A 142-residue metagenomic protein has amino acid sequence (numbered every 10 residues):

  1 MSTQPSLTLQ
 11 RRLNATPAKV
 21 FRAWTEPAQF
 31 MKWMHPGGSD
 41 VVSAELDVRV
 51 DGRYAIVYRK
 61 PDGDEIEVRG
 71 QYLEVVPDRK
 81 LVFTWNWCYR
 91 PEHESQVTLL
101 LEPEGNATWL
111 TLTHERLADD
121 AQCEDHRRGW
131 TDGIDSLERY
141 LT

Functional and structural regions predicted by a protein language model:
M1-D40: Hydrophobic ligand-binding cavity/cleft-lining segments
T8, V41, E65-G70, E92-V97: Short, surface-exposed coil-to-beta transition loops
T8-N14, D47, V57, Q71 (+1 more regions): Generic structural detector for well-ordered beta-strands
P17-A18, L46-R49, L73-R79, L100-W109: A short, structured loop/turn motif at beta-sheet edges
V20, F30, Y54, Y72 (+4 more regions): Hydrophobic pocket/interface hotspot
T25, I134-T142: Short amphipathic alpha-helical signal-transduction/dimerization elements
V42-T84: Glycine-rich portal/gate segments that line the openings of hydrophobic small-molecule binding cavities
V82-T131: Beta-strand/loop substructures that line and gate deep hydrophobic ligand-binding cavities in soluble
